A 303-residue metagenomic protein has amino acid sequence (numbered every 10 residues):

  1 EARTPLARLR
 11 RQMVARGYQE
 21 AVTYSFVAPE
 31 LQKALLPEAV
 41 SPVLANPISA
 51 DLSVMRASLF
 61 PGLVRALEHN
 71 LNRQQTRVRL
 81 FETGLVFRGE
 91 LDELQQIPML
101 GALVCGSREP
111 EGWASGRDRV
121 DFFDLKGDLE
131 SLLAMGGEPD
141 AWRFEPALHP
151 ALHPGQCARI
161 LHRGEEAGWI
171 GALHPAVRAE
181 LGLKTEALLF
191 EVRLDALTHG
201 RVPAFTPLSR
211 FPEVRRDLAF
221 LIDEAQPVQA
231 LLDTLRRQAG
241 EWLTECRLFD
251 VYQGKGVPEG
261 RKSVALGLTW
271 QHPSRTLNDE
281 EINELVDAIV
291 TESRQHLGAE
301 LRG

Functional and structural regions predicted by a protein language model:
E1-V78, T83, R216, T269-Q271 (+2 more regions): Extended, well-folded interaction surfaces typified by the phenylalanyl-tRNA synthetase beta subunit core
F26, V86-F87, L197, Y252: Hydrophobic pocket-lining residues within nucleotide cofactor-binding pockets
N70, Q74, R88-L91, Q96: Mobile "lid/hinge" segments at catalytic clefts and subdomain interfaces of large enzymes
E93-Q95, E109-G303: A carboxyl-terminal module marker
A102: Conserved catalytic motifs of ABC-family nucleotide-binding domains
